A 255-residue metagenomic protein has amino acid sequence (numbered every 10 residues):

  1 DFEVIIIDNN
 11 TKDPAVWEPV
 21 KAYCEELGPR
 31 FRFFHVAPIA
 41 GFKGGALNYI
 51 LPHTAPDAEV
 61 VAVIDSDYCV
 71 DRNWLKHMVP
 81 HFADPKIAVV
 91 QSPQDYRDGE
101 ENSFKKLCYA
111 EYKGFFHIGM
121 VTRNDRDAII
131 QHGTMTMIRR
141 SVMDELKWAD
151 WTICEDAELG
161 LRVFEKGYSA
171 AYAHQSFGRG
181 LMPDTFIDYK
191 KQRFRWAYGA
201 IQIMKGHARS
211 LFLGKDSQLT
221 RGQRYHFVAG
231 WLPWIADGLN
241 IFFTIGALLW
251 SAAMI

Functional and structural regions predicted by a protein language model:
D1: Short, acidic, metal-binding catalytic loop of nucleotide-sugar glycosyltransferases
D8-P19, A37-A40: A conserved acidic beta->alpha catalytic loop
A22-E59, R72-I153, E158, F164 (+1 more regions): Long helical/loop segments within the catalytic core of UDP-sugar-dependent glycosyltransferases, especially the large
I64-C69, A149: The conserved acidic donor/metal-binding loop of glycosyltransferases
W151, G160-G178: Catalytic donor-sugar/metal-binding loop of nucleotide-sugar-dependent glycosyltransferases
H174-D188: Active-site donor/metal-binding and catalytic loop motifs of nucleotide-sugar-dependent glycosylation enzymes
L219-I255: Alpha-helical bilayer-embedded segments of polytopic membrane proteins, i.e., transmembrane/intramembrane helices
